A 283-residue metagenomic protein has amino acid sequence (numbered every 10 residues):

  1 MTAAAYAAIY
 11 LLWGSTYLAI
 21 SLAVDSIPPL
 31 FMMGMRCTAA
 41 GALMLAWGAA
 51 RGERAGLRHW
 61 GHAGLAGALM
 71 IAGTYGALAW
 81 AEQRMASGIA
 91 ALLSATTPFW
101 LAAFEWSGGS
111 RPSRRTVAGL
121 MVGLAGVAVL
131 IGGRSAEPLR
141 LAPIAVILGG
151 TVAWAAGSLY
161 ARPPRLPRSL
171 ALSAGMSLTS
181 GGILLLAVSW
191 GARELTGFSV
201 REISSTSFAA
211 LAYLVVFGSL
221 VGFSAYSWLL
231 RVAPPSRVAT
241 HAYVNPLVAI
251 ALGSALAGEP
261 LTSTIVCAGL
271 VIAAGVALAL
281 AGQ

Functional and structural regions predicted by a protein language model:
M1-G34, W80, A136-P163, I183-A187: Glycine-/small-residue-enriched transmembrane alpha-helix faces in small-molecule transporters and effluxers
L12, T16-I20, L45-S94, V127-V129 (+1 more regions): Specific transmembrane alpha-helical segments of multi-pass solute transporters/efflux pumps, especially DMT/EamA
S15, A19-L22, S26, A40-L57 (+6 more regions): Membrane-interface helix-cap regions at the ends of transmembrane helices in multi-pass membrane proteins
A23, M32, R36, A77 (+9 more regions): Hydrophobic/aromatic residues within transmembrane alpha-helices of multi-pass small-molecule transporters
F31-A42, M70-I71, Y75-R114, G150 (+1 more regions): Specific alpha-helical transmembrane segments that line the substrate/conduction pathway and gating interfaces
M33-M35, A90-T96, Y160-I183, V215-A255: Helix-helix packing/entry segments at the starts of transmembrane helices
T38, M44, A66, T96 (+5 more regions): Hydrophobic transmembrane alpha-helices of multi-pass small-molecule transport proteins
M44, L101-A103, S107, L120 (+3 more regions): Transmembrane alpha-helical segments that form core, pore/gating elements of small-molecule transporters/exporters
